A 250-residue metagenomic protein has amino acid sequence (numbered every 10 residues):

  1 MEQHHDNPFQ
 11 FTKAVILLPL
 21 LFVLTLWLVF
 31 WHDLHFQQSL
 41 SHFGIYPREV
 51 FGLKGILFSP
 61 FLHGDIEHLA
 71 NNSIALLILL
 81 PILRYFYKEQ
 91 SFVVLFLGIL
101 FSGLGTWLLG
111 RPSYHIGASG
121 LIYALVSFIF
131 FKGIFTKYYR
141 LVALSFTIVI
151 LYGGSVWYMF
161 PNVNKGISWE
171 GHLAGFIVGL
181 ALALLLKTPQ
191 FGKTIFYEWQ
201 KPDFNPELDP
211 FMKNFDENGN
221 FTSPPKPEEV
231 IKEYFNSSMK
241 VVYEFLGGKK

Functional and structural regions predicted by a protein language model:
E2-S223, I231-E233, V242: A detector for small-residue-rich transmembrane helices and their helix-helix packing motifs
K226, V230-K250: Extreme N-terminal flexible tails
